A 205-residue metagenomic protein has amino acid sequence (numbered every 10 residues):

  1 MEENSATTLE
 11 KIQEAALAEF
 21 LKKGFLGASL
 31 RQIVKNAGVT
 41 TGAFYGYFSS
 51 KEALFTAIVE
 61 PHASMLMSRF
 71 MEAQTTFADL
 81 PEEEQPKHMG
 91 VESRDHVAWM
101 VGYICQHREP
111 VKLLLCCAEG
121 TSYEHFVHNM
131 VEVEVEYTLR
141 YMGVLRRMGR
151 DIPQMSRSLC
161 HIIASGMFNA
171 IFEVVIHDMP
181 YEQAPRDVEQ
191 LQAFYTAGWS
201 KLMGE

Functional and structural regions predicted by a protein language model:
M1-N4: N-terminal intrinsically disordered/low-complexity leader segments
K11, A15, E19-A53, A57: Helix-turn-helix
A15-K22, M65, R69-T76, P110 (+2 more regions): Solvent-exposed, amphipathic alpha-helical segments
T56-M65, F126: Alpha-helical DNA-contacting segments of helix-turn-helix folds
A57, M71-Y103: Hydrophobic alpha-helical connector segments
V91, W99-Y103, T121-R147, S158-S165: Amphipathic alpha-helical packing segments from all-alpha helical-bundle domains
Q106, E136-V144, R157-E205: C-terminal peripheral helix-coil segments that are non-catalytic and often amphipathic
K112-L114: Short, hydrophobic secondary-structure boundary micro-motifs
